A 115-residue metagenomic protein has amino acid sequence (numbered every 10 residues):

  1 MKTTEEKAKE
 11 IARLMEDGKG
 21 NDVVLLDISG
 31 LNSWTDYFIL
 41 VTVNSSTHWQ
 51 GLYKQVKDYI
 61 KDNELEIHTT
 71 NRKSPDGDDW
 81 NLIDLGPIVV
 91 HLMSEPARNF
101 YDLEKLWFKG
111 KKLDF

Functional and structural regions predicted by a protein language model:
M1-W34, V43-L85, P96-A97, L106-F115: Polybasic/polar functional segments that serve as interface/processing modules
